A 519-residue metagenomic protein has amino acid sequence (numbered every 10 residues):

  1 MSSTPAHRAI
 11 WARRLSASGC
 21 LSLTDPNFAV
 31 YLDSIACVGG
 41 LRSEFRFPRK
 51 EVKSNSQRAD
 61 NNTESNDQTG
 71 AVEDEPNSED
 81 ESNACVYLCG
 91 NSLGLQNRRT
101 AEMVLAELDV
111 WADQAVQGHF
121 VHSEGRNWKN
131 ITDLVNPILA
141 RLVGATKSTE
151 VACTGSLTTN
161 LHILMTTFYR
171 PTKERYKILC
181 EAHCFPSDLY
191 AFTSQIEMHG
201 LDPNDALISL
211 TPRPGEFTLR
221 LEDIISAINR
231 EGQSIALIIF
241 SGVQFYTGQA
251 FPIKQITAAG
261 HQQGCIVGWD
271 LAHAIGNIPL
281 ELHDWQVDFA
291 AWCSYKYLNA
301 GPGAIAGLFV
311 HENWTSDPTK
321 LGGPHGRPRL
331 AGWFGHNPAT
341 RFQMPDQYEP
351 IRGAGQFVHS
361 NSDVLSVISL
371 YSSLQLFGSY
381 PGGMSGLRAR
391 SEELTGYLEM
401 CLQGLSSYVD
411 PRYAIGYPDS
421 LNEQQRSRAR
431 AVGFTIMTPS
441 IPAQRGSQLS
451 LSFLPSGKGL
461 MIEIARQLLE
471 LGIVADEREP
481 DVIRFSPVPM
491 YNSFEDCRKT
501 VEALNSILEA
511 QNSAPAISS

Functional and structural regions predicted by a protein language model:
M1-S519: Pyridoxal 5′-phosphate
